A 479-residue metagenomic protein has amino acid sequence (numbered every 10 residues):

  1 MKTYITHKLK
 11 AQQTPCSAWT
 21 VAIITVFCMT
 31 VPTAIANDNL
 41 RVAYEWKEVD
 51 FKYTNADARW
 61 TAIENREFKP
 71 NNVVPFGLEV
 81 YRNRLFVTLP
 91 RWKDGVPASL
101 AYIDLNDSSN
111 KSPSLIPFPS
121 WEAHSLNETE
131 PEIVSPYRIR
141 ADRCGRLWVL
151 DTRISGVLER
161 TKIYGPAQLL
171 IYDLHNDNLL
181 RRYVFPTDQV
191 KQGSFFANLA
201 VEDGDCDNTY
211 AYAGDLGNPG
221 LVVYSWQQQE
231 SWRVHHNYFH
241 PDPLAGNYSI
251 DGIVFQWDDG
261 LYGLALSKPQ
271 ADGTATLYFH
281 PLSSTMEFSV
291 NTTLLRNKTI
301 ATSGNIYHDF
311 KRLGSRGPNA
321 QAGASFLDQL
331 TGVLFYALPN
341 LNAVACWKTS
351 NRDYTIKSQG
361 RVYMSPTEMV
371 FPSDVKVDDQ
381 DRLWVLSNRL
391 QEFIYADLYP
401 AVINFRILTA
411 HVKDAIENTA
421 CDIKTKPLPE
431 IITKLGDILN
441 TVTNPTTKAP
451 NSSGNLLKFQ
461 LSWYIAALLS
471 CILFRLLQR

Functional and structural regions predicted by a protein language model:
K10-A36, S462-R475: Cleavable N-terminal signal peptides of Sec/SRP-targeted secreted and luminal proteins
N37-F68, G77, Y81-A123, G156-H175 (+2 more regions): Beta-propeller domains
W46-E67, K111-P131, N178-Q192, S231-Q256 (+3 more regions): Surface-exposed loop and turn segments in beta-propeller and other repeat-based domains that flank or scaffold
F68-R82, S125-L150, D188-A211, H240-T276 (+4 more regions): Beta-rich, blade/repeat-based domains predominating in secreted/periplasmic proteins but also intracellular
P90-W92, T152, G214-L216, W226 (+7 more regions): Short loop/turn segments immediately following the C-termini of beta-strands
D104-S109, H175, W226-W232, V290-S303 (+2 more regions): Short loop/turn segments immediately following beta-strands, especially the blade-tip and inter-blade linker loops
D374-V442: Blade-level signature of beta-propeller repeat domains, shared across WD40, Kelch, NHL, RCC1 and BNR/Asp-box propellers
D437-Y464: C-terminal GPI-anchoring signal of eukaryotic secretory precursors
